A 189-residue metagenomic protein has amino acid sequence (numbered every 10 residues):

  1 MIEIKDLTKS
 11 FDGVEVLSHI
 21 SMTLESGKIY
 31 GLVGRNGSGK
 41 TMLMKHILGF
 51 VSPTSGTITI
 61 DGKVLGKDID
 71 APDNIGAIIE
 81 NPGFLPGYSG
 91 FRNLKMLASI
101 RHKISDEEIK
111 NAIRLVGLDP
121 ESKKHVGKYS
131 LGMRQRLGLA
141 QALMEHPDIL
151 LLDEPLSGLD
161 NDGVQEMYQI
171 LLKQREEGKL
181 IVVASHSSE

Functional and structural regions predicted by a protein language model:
V33-R35: The feature captures the beta-strand-to-loop junction immediately N-terminal to the Walker
L48: Helix-to-loop junction immediately C-terminal to a conserved catalytic motif
G56-A71: Conserved ABC transporter NBD signature motif
K95, D106-E121: Conserved ABC ATPase "signature" region
L150-E154: Catalytic Walker B motif of ABC-type/P-loop ATPase nucleotide-binding domains
